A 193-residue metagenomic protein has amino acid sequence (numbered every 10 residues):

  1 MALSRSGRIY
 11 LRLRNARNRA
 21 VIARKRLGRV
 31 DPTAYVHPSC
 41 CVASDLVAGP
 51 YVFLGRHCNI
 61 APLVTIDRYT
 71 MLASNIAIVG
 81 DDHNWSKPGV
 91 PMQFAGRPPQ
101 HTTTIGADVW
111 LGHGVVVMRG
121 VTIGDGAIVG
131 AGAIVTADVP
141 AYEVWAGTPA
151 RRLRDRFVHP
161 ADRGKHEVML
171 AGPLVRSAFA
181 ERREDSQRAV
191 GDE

Functional and structural regions predicted by a protein language model:
M1-L27, P32, Y69, I76 (+6 more regions): Terminal amphipathic alpha-helical/low-complexity segments used for targeting or macromolecular assembly
G28-A43: N-terminal segments that cap or nucleate solenoid repeat domains
C41-A48, F53-V121, T148-P149, D155-F157 (+1 more regions): Flexible, glycine/small-residue-enriched loop-and-beta-strand segment within the central core of proteins
F53, W110, I128, I134 (+1 more regions): Short-chain dehydrogenase/reductase
H113-V129, A133-A137: Beta-rich strand-turn-strand
P140: Catalytic beta-strand/loop signature of glycosyltransferases that borders the donor
